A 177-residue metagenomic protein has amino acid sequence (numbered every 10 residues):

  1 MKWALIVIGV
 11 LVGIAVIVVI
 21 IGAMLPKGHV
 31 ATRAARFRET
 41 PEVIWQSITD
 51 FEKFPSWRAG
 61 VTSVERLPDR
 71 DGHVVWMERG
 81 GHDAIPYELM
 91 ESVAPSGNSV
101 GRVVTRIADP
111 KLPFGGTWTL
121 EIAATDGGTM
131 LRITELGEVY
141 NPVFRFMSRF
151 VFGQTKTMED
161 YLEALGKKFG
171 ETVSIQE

Functional and structural regions predicted by a protein language model:
A4-P68: Hydrophobic ligand-binding cavity/cleft-lining segments
P26-G28, G80, P113, D126: Short coil/turn motifs at beta-sheet boundaries
G28-R36, A84, R102, T117 (+1 more regions): Intrinsic-disorder/low-complexity, polar/charged segments enriched in Ser/Thr/Lys/Arg/Asp/Glu/Gln
W45-S47, F54-R58, V74-E78, T105 (+3 more regions): Broad hydrophobic/π-residue packing in well-ordered secondary structure
E52-R102: Short beta-edge strand/loop motif at the mouth of beta-sheet-based domains
E88-E91, V104-K167, E171, I175-E177: Beta-strand/loop substructures that line and gate deep hydrophobic ligand-binding cavities in soluble
